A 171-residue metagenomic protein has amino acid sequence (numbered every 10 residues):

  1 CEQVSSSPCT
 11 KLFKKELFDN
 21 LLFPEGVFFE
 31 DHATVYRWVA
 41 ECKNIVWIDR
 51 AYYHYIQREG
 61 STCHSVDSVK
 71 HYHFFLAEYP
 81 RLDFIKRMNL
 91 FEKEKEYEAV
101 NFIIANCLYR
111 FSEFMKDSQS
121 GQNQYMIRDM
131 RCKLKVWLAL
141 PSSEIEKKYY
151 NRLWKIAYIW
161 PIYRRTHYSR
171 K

Functional and structural regions predicted by a protein language model:
C1-V46, I56-V69: Donor-binding/catalytic cores of nucleotide-activated saccharide and glycerol-phosphate transferases/polymerases
V35, E78, V100-I104: Short runs of predominantly hydrophobic/aromatic residues within well-ordered alpha helices that form helix-helix
A51-E59, S65-E92, N106, R110-L140: Catalytic core of nucleotide-sugar-dependent glycosyltransferases
E92-N101: All-alpha amphipathic helical-bundle segments outside canonical DNA-binding/catalytic cores that form hydrophobic
F102-E113, A157-P161: Short, hydrophobic/amphipathic alpha-helical patches that form generic packing surfaces within helical domains
K116-K171: Membrane-interface aromatic/basic loop that binds lipid-linked glycans or pyrophosphate carriers, typified by
